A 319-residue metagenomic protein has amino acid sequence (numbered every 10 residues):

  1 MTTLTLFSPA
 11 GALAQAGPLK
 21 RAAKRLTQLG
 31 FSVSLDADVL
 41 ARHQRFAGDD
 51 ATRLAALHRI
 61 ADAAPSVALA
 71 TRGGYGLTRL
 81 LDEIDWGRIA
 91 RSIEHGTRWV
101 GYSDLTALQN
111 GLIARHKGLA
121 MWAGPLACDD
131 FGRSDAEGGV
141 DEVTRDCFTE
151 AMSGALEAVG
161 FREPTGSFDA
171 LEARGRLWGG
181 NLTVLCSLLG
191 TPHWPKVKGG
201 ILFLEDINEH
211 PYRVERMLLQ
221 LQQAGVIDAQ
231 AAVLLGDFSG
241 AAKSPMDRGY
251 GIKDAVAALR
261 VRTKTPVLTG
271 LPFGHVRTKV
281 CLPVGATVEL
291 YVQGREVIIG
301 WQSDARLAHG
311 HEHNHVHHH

Functional and structural regions predicted by a protein language model:
M1-A64: ATP/NTP phosphate-donor binding region
L35-D36, G101, Q230-D237, L268-G270: Short internal beta-strands
V67-E83: N-terminal glycine-rich "phosphate-gripper" loop used for MgATP/nucleotide binding and carboxylate activation
W86-G111, L119-L126, P266: Short, acidic/small-residue loops that bind anionic groups at enzyme active sites
T106-G118, V276-P283: Glycine-rich, charge-decorated loop segments at or immediately adjacent to ligand/cofactor-binding or catalytic sites
L119-V184: Conserved anion/nucleotide-ligand pocket segment
K196-I252: Internal helical hairpin/lid segments
D237-H319: ATP/nucleoside-binding phosphotransfer catalytic cores, i.e., glycine-rich phosphate-binding loops
